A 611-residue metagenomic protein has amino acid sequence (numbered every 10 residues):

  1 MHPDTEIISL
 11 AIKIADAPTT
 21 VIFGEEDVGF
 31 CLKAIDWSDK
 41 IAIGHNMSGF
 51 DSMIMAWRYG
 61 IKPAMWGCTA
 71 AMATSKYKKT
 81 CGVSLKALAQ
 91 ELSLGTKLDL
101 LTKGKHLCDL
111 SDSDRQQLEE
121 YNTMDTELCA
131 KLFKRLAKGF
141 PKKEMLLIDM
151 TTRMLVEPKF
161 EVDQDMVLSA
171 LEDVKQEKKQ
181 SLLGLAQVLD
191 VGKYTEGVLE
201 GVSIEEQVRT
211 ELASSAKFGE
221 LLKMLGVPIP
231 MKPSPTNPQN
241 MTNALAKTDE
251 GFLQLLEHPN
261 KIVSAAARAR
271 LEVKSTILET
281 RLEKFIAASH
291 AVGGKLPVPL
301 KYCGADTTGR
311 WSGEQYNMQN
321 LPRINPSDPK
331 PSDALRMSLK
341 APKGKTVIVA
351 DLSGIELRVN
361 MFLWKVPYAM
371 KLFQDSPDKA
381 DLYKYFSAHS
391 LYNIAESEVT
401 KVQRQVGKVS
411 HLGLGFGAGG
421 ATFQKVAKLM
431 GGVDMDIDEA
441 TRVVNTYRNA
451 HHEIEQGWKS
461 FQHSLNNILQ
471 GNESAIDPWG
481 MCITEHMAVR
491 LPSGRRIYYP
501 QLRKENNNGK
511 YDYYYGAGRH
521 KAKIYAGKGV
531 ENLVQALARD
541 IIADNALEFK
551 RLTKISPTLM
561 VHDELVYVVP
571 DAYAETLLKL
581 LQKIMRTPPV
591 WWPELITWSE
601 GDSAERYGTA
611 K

Functional and structural regions predicted by a protein language model:
H2, S9, T80, L94 (+5 more regions): Conserved "right-hand" nucleotidyltransferase catalytic core of DNA-directed polymerases
I8, I12, D16-G29, I35 (+5 more regions): Active-site-proximal helix-loop-helix substrate-binding element of RNase H-like nuclease domains
K33-D36, K330-T346, L547-L552: A short acidic-Thr-Gly-centered motif at the start of a beta-strand
S48-G60, T74, G219-G226, S353-Y368 (+1 more regions): Short active-site loop/helix that positions an aromatic residue
W66-G67, V162, V347-D351: Short hydrophobic beta-strand that contains or immediately precedes a catalytic carboxylate
L136-I148, I541-L565: Active-site palm subdomain of RNA-directed nucleic acid polymerases
L391-T553, E600-K611: Conserved catalytic core of nucleic-acid polymerases
F549-E600: C-terminal structured "cap/appendage" subdomains that terminate the fold
